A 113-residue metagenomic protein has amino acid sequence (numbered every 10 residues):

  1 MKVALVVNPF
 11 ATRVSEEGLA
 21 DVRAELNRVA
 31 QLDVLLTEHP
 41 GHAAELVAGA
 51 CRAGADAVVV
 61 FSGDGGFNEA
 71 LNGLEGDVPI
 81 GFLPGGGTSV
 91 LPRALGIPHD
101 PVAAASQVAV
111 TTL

Functional and structural regions predicted by a protein language model:
M1-V58, N68, V102-A105: ATP/NTP phosphate-donor binding region
V6, T37, R52, G73-L113: Catalytic core of DAGKc-family lipid kinases
A43, G65-A70, V90-L91: Short glycine/serine/threonine-rich phosphate/pyrophosphate-binding segments that cradle anionic phosphate groups
V59-F61, G81: Short aromatic-hydrophobic micro-motifs that form the base-stacking/packing surface for donor nucleotide recognition
S62-G63, G85: Glycine-rich Rossmann-fold phosphate-binding loop(s) that bind the pyrophosphate of adenine dinucleotide cofactors
